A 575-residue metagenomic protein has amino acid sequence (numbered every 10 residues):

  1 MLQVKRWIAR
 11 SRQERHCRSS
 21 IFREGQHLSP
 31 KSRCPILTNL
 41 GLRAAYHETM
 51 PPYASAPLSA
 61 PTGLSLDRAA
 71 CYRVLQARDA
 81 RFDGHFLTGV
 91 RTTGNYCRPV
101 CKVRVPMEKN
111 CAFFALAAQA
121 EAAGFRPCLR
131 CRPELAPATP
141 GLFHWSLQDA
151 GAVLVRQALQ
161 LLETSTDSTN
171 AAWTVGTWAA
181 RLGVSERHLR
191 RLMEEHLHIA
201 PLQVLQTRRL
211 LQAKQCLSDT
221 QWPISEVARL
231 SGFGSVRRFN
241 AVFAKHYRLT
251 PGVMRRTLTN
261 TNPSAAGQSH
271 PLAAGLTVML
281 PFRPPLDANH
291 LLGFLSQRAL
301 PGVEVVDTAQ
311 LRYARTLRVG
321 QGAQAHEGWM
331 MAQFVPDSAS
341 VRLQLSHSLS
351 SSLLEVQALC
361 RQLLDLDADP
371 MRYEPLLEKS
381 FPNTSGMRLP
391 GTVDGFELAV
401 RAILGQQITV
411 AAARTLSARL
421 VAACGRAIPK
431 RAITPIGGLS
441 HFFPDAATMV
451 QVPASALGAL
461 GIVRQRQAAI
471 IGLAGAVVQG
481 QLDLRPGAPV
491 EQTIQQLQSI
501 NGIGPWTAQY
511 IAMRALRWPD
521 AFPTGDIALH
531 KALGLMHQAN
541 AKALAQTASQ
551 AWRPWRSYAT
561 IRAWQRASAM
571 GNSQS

Functional and structural regions predicted by a protein language model:
L2, L28, L37-L42, L58: Leucine-biased recognition of intrinsically disordered, low-complexity hydrophobic segments
L2, R12, F22-R23, N39 (+2 more regions): Intrinsically disordered, low-complexity segments enriched in small/polar residues
Q3, Q13-H16, Q26-H27, Y46-H47 (+1 more regions): Low-complexity, intrinsically disordered or signal/transmembrane-proximal segments
Q3, S29-S32, K245: Hydrophobic residues within membrane-embedded alpha helices
R10, I21-F22, Q26, G41-R43 (+2 more regions): N-terminal, intrinsically disordered, basic low-complexity segments enriched in Arg/Pro/Ser/Thr
N39, Y46-S575: HhH-family (HhH-GPD) DNA N-glycosylase catalytic core used in base-excision repair
